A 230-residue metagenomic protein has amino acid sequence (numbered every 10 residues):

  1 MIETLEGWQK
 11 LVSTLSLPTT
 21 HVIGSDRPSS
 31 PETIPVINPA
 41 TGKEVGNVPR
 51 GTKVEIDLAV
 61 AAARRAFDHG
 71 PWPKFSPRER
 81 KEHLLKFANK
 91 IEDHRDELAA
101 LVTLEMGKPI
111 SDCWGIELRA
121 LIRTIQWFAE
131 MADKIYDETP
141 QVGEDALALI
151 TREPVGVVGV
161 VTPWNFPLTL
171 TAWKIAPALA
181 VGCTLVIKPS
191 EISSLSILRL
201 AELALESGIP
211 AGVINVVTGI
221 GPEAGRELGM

Functional and structural regions predicted by a protein language model:
M1-N47, E82-K86, I135-V161: Terminal low-complexity tails and localization/encapsulation signals of metabolic enzymes
S13, D68, L104, L179 (+1 more regions): Short polybasic/polar patches that bind polyanions
H21-I23, P35, E44-L58, G208-V213 (+1 more regions): Histidine- and aromatic-rich ligand-binding microenvironments
I37, V54, L58, F75 (+4 more regions): An amphipathic alpha-helix/helix-turn recognition signal
V45-I135: Glycine-rich loop-to-alpha-helix module at the N-terminal edge of alpha/beta enzyme cores
Y136-M230: Rossmann-like NAD(P) dinucleotide-binding subdomain of oxidoreductase/dehydrogenase enzymes
